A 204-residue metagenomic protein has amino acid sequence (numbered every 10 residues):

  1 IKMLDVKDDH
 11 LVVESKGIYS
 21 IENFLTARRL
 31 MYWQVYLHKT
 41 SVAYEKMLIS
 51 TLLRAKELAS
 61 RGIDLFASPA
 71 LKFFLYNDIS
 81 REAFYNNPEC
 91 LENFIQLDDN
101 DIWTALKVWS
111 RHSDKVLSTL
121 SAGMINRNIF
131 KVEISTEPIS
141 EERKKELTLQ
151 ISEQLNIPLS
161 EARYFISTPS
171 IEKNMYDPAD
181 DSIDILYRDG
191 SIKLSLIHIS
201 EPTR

Functional and structural regions predicted by a protein language model:
I1-S200, R204: Histidine-centered, transition-metal-coordinating active-site segments
